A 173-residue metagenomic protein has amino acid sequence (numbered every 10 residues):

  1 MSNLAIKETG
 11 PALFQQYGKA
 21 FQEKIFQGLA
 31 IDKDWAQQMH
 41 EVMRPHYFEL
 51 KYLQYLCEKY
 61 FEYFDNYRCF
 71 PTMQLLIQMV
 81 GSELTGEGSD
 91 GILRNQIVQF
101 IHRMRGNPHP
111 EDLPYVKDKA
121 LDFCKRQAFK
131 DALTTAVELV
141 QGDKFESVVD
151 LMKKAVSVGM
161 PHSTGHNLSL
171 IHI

Functional and structural regions predicted by a protein language model:
M1-F123: Noncatalytic partner-interaction/assembly domains of nucleic-acid and motor enzyme complexes, especially the accessory
H109-L168: Interdomain "pre-motor" coupling segment immediately N-terminal to P-loop NTPase/helicase cores
I171-I173: Conserved small/polar residues in nucleotide/adenosyl-binding loops
